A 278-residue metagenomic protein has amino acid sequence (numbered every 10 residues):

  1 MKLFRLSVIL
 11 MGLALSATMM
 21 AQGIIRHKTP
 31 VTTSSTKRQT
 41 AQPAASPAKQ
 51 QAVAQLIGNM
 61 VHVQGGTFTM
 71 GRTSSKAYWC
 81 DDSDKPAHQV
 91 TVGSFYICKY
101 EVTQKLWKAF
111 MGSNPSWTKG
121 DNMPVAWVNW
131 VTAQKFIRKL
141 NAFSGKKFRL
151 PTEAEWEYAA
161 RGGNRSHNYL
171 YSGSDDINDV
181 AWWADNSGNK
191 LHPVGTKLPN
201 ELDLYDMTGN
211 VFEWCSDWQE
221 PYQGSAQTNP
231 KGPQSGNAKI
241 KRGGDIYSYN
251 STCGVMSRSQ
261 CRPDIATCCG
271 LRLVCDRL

Functional and structural regions predicted by a protein language model:
L3-R5, A21-A154, A238, R258-L278: Extended beta-strand/loop cores of jelly-roll/beta-sandwich
V8-T18: Bacterial N-terminal signal peptides
K76-V90, N164-R165, S187-K190, M207-L278: Surface-exposed recognition segments
W107, W130, W156, W182-W183 (+3 more regions): Signature tryptophan residues that serve as conserved aromatic anchors
S116-G120, Y171-G173, G224: Feature responds to low-complexity, polar/acidic, surface-exposed segments characteristic of secreted/exported proteins
Y158-Y171, P221: Secretory-pathway/luminal and periplasmic proteins that interact with or process carbohydrate-rich
D179-L204: A short, contiguous structural element within a folded domain that forms the immediate neighborhood of a functional site
